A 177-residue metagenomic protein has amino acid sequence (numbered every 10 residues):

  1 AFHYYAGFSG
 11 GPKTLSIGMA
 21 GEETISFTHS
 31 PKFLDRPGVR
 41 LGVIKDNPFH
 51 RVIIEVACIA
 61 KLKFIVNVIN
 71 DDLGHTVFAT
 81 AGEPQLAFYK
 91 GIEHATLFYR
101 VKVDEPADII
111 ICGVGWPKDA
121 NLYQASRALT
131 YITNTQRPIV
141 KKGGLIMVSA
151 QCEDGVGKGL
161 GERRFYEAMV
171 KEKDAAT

Functional and structural regions predicted by a protein language model:
A1-P106, A128-P138: Conserved, well-structured core segments that form the ligand-binding/active-site neighborhood of functional domains
H3-Y4, D72-T76, P117-N121, D154-G159: Flexible loop/turn segments at secondary-structure boundaries
L41-K45, V114-P117, N121-Q124: Glycine- and other small-residue-rich loops at beta-strand/loop junctions that grip anionic moieties
L62-V66, W116, L145: Intrinsically disordered or highly flexible coil/loop and linker segments, enriched in small and charged/polar residues
P106-A107, G143: A general structural motif
D108-G113, M147: Structural motif
Y123-T177: C-terminal catalytic subdomain
